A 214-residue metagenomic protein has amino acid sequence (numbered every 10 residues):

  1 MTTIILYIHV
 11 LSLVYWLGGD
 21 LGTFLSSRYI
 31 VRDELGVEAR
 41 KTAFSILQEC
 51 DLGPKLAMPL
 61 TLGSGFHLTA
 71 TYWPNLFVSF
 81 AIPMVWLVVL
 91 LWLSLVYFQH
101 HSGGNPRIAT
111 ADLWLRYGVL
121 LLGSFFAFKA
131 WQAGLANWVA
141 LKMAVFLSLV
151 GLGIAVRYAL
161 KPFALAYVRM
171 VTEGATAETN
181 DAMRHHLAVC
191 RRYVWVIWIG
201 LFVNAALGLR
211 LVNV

Functional and structural regions predicted by a protein language model:
M1-V214: Polytopic transmembrane helical bundles with strong interfacial aromatic enrichment
